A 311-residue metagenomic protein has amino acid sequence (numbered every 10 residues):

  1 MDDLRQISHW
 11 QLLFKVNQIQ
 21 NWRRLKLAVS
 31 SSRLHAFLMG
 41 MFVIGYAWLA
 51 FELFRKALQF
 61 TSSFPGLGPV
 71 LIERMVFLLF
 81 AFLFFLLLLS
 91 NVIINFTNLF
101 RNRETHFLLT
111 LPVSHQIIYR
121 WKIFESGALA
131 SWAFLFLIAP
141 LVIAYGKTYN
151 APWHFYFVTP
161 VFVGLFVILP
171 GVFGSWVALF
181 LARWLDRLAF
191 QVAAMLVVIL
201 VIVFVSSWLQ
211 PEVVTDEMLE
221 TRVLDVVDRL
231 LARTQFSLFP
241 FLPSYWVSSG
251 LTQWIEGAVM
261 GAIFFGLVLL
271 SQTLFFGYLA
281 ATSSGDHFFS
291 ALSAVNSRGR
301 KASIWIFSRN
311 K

Functional and structural regions predicted by a protein language model:
M1-L88, F136-K311: Transmembrane alpha-helical segments and their membrane-interface loop/helix boundaries that make up the transmembrane
F14, T105-I117, R309: Extended non-transmembrane interhelical loops and adjacent amphipathic helices of multipass membrane proteins
M75-F80, I94, S126-S131: Membrane-anchoring/interfacial helices and their immediately flanking loops in integral membrane proteins
S90-L111: Transmembrane helix boundary and interhelical loop/hinge segments in multi-pass membrane proteins
I93, L109, H115-I117, K122 (+3 more regions): Generic hydrophobic/packing signal
H115-I143: Selective transmembrane-helix segments that form parts of the transport pathway or gating/packing helices in multipass
